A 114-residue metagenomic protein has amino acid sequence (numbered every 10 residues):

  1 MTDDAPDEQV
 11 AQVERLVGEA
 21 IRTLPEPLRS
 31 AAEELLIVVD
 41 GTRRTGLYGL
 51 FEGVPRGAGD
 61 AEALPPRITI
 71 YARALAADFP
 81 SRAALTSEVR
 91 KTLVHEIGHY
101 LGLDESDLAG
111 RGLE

Functional and structural regions predicted by a protein language model:
M1-G18, L47, P65-P66, L75-D78 (+1 more regions): Phosphate/ribose-recognition catalytic cores of enzymes acting on nucleotide-derived substrates
V10, A83-A84, V94: A generic secondary-structure micro-motif detector that highlights 1-2 residue hydrophobic/ambivalent hotspots embedded
V13, S87, I97: Charged, low-complexity surface patches
L16, I21-T69, A83: Auxiliary, metal-adjacent structural segments of Zn-dependent hydrolase domains
T23, P27, T92, E96-Y100: Short alpha-helical functional segments enriched in proximate histidine and acidic residues
E52-R90, Y100-E114: Active-site scaffold of zinc-dependent metalloenzymes
